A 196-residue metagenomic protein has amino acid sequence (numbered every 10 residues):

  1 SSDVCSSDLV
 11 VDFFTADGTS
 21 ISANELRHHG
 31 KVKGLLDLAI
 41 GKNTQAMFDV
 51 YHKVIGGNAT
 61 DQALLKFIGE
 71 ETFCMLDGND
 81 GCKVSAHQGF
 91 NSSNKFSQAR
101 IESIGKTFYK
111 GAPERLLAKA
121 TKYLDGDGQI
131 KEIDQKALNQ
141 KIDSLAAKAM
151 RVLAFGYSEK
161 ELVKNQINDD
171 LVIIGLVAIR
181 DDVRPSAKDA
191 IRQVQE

Functional and structural regions predicted by a protein language model:
S1, C5-I173, I179-R180, K188-Q193: Cytosolic catalytic regions of ATP/NTP-dependent phosphoryl-transfer enzymes
